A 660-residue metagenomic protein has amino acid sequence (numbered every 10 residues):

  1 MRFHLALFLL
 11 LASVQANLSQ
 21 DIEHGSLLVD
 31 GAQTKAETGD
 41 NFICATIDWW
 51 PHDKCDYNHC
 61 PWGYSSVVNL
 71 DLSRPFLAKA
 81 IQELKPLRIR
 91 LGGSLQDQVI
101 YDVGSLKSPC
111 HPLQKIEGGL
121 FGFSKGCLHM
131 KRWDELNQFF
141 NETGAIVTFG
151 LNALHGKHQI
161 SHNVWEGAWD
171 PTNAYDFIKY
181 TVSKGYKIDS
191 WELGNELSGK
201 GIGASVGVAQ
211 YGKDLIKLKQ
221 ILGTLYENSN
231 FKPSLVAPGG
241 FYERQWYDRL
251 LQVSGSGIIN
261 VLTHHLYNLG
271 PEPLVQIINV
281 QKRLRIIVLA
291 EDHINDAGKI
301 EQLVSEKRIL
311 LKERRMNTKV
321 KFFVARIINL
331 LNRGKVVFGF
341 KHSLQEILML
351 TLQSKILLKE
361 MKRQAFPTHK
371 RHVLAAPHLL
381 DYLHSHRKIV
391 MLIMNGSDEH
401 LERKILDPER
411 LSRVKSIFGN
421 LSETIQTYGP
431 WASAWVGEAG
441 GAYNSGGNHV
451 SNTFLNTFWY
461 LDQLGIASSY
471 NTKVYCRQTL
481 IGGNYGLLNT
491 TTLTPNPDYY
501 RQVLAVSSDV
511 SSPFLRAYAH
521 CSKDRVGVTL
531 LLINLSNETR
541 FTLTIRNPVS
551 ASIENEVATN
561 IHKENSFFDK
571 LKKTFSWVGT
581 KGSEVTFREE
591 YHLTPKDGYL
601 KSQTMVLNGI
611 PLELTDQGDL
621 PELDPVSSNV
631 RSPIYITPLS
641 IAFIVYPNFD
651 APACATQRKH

Functional and structural regions predicted by a protein language model:
R2-V261, Y267-G270, N279-I327, R333-K341 (+4 more regions): Non-catalytic accessory regions flanking glycosidase/transglycosidase catalytic cores in CAZymes
L269-L284, V390-L406: Active-site His/acidic residue clusters
L406-S412: Extended interaction regions within the primary functional domain
